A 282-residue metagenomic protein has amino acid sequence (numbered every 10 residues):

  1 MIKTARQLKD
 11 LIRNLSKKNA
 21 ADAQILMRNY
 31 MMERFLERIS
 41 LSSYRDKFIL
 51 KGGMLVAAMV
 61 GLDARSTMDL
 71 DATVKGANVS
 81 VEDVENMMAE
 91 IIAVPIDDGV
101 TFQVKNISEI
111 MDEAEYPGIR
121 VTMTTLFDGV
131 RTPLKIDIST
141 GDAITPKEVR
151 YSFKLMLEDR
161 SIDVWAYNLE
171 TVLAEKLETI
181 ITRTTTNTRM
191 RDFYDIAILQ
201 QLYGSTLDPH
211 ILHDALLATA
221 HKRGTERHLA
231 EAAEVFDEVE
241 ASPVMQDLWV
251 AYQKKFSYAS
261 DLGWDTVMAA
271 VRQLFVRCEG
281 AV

Functional and structural regions predicted by a protein language model:
M1-F48, A57-S66, L70-V282: Structured mid-to-C-terminal alpha-helical surface segments
